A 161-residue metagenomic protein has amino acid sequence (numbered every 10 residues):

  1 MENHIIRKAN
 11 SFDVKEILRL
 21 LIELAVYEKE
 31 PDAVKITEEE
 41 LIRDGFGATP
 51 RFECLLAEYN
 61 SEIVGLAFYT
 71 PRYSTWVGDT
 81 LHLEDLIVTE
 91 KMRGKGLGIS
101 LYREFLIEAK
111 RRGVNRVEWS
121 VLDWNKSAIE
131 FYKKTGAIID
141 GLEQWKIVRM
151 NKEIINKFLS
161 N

Functional and structural regions predicted by a protein language model:
I5-I17: A short beta-loop-alpha structural element at the N-terminal edge of CoA-dependent acyl/N-acetyltransferase catalytic
L18-R43: Conserved GNAT-fold acetyl-CoA-binding loop/helix
G45-L56: A short helix-loop-beta-strand connector motif used in the catalytic cores of GNAT acetyltransferases and, in some
L56, E62-T70: Conserved beta-strand in the GNAT
Y69-L81: Conserved donor-binding loop and adjoining core beta-sheet/short helix segment in diverse acyl/aminoacyl transferases
L86-R93: A short, internal acetyl-CoA/4′-phosphopantetheine-binding micro-motif in the GNAT/acyltransferase core
G94-I107, E130, K134: Conserved acetyl-CoA-binding loop-helix of GNAT-fold acetyltransferases
N115-N161: C-terminal "cap" of GNAT-fold acetyltransferases
